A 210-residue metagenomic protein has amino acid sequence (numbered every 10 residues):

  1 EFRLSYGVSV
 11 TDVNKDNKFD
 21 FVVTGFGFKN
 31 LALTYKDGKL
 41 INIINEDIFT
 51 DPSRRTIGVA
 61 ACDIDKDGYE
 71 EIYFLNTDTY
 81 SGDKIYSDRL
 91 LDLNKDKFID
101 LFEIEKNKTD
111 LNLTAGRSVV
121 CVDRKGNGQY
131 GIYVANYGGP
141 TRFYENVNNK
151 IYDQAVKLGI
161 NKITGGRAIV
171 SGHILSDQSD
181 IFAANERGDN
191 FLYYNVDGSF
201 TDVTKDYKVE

Functional and structural regions predicted by a protein language model:
E1-E210: Acidic, glycine/proline-rich Ca2+-coordinating loop motifs
